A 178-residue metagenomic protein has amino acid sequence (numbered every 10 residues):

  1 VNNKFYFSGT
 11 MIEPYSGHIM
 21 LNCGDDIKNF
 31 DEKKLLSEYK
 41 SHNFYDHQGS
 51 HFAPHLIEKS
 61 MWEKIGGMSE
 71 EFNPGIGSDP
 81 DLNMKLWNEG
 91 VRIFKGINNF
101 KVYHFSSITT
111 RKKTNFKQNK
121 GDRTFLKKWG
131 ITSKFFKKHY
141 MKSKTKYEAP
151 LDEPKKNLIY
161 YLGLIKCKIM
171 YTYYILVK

Functional and structural regions predicted by a protein language model:
V1-I27, R92: Conserved donor NDP-sugar-binding/catalytic core segment of glycosyltransferases
S16-F44: Core domains of carbohydrate- and sulfate-ester-processing enzymes
K33-S60, K64, K112: A recurrent flexible, glycine/aromatic-enriched loop bordering the glycosyltransferase active site that acts as
S60, D81, T124: Active-site phosphate/pyrophosphate-handling residues
N73, K95-N115, T124: Active-site donor/metal-binding and catalytic loop motifs of nucleotide-sugar-dependent glycosylation enzymes
G75-L82: Acidic donor-binding loop at a coil-to-helix junction in glycosyltransferase catalytic cores that engages
L86-W87: Hydrophobic residues within well-ordered alpha-helices
F116-K120, F135-K178: Non-catalytic, C-terminal membrane-associated alpha-helical segments of glycosyltransferases
